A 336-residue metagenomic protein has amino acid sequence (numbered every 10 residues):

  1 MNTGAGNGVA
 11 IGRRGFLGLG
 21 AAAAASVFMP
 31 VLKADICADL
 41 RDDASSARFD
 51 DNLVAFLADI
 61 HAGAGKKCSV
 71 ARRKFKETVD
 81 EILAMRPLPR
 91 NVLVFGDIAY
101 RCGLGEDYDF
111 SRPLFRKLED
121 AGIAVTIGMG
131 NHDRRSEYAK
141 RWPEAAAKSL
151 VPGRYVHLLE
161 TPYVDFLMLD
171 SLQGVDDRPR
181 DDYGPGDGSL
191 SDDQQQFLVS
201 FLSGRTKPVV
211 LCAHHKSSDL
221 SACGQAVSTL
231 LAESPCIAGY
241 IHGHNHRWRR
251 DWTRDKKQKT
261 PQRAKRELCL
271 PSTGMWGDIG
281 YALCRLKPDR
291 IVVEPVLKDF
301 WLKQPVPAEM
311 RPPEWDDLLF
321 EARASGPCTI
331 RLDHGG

Functional and structural regions predicted by a protein language model:
M1-G12: N-terminal secretory signal peptides
I11-F28: N-terminal export leaders
A34-Y108, S203-T206: N-terminal active-site segment of His-dependent metallophosphoesterases
D39-S46, L104-V199, S203, A226-G239 (+1 more regions): Extended active-site neighborhood of metal-dependent phosphoesterases/phosphodiesterases
L57-A58, V92-G96, V125-G130, V210-A213 (+2 more regions): Active-site neighborhood of phospho(di)ester-bond hydrolases with catalytic His/Asp-centered motifs
I60-G63, I98-R101, N131-R135, L172-V175 (+4 more regions): Solvent-exposed loop/turn segments at secondary-structure junctions within structured extracellular/periplasmic domains
F201-D219: Short acidic, glycine-rich surface-loop motifs adjacent to enzyme active sites
R285-G336: A short C-terminal boundary segment appended to hydrolase-like catalytic domains
